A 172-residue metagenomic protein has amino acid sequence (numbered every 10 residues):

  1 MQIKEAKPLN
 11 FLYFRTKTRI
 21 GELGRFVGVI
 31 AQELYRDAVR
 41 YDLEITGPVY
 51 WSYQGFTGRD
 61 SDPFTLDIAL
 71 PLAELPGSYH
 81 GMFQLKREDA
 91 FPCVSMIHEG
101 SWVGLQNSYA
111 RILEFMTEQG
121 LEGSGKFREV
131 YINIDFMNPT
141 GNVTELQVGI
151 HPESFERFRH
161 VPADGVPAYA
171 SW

Functional and structural regions predicted by a protein language model:
M1-W172: A solvent-exposed interaction/effector surface
